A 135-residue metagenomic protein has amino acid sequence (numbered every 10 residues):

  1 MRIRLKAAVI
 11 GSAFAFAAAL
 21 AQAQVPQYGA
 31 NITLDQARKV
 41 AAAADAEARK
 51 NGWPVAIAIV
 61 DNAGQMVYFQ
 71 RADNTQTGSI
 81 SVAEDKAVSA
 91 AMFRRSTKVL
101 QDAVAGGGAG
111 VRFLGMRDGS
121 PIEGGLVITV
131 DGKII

Functional and structural regions predicted by a protein language model:
M1-R4: N-terminal secretory signal peptides that target proteins for export/translocation
A8-A19: Bacterial N-terminal signal peptides
Q22-I135: Flexible, solvent-exposed loop/hinge segments and secondary-structure transition points
